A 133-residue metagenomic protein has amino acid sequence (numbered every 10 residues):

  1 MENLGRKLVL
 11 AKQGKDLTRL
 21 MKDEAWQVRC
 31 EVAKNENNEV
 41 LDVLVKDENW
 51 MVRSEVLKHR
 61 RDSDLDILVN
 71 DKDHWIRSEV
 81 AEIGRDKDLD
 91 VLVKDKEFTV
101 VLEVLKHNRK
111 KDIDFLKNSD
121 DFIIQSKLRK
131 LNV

Functional and structural regions predicted by a protein language model:
M1-V133: Alpha-helical scaffold segments
